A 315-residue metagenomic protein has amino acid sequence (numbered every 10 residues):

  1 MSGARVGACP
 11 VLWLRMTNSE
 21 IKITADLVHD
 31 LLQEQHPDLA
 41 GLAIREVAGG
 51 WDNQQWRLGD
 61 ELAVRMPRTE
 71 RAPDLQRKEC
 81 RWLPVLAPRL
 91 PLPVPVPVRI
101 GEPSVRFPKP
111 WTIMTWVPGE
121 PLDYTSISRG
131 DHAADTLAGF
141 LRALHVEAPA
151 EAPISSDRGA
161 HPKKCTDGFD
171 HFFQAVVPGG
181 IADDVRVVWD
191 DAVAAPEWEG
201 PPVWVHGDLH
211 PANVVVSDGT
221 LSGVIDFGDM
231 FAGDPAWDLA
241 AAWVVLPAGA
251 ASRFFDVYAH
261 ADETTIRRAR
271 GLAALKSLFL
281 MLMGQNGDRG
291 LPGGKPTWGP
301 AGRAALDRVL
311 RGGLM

Functional and structural regions predicted by a protein language model:
W13-P37: Juxta-kinase regulatory segment immediately upstream of eukaryotic protein kinase catalytic domains
G41-K164, H171-G180, M315: ATP-binding pocket architecture of kinase catalytic cores
G59, K109, G200-P202, T220: Conserved catalytic motifs of the protein kinase core domain
R71-D74, P202-W204, H210-R270: Active-site Asp-x-Gly
L122, D229, A241-M315: Helix-rich C-terminal or lid/interface subdomains of diverse kinases
T125, F172-V203: ATP-dependent phospho-/nucleotidyl transfer catalytic cores
